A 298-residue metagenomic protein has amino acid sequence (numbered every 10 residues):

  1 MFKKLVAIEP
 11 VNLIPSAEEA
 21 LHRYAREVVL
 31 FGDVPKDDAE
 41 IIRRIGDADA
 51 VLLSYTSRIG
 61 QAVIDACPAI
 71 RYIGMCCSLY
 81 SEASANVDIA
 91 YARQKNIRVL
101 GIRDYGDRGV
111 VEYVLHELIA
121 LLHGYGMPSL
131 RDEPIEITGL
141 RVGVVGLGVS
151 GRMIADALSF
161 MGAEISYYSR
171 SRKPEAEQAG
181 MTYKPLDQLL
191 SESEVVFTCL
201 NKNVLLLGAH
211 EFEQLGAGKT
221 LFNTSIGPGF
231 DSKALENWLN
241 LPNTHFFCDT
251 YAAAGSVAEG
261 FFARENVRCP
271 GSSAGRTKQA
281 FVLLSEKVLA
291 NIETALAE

Functional and structural regions predicted by a protein language model:
M1-A48, G162, S166: N-terminal glycine-/charge-rich "phosphate-binding" loop or analogous flexible N-terminal tail
F2, I70, T138-R141, G218: Phosphate-coordination loops involved in phosphoryl transfer and adenosine-cofactor binding
A7-N12, G32-D33, L53-T56, C76 (+3 more regions): Structural motif
S16-A20, R93, R98-V110, M127 (+1 more regions): C-terminal helix-to-coil terminal segments
G46-D49, I59-V63, R172-G260: Rossmann-like adenosine-cofactor binding region
A50-S129: Phosphate/diphosphate ligand-binding glycine-rich loop within oxidoreductases
G124-I154: Glycine-rich NAD(P)-binding loop of Rossmann-like domains
F160-E177: NAD(P)-binding Rossmann-fold cofactor-contacting core
